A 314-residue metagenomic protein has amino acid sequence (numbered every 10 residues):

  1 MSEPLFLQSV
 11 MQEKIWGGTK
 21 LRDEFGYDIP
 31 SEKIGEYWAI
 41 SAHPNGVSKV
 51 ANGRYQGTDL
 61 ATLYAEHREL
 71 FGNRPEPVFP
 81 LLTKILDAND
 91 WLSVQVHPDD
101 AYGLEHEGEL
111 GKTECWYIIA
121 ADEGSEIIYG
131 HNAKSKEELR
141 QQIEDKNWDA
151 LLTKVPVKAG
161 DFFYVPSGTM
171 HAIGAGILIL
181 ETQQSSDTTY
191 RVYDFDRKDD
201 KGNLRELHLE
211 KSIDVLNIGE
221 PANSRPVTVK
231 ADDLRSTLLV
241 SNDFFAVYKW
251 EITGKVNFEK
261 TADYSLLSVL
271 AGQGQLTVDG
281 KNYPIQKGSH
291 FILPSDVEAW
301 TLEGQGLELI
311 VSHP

Functional and structural regions predicted by a protein language model:
M1-K134, D194-A222, V247, E308: Transition-metal
V78, L86-W91, D100, L110-G111 (+5 more regions): Ligand-binding loop in jelly-roll beta-barrel domains
T83-K84, L92, E109, E114-Y117 (+5 more regions): His/acidic/aromatic-lined binding-pocket segments of jelly-roll/cupin-type domains and related regulatory beta-sandwich
I118-L139, T237-L239, I252-D263: Short beta-strand/loop turn elements enriched in aromatics
Q141-D149, Q273-Q275: Short, structured beta-strand/loop micro-motifs enriched in basic residues and often containing a Trp
D145-L151, F162-Y164, M170-P221: An exposed, glycine/acidic-rich loop-and-rim segment of catalytic or binding clefts
L152-Y164, L178, D279-V297: Short acidic-glycine-tyrosine-enriched beta hairpin
P226-Y283, K287-S289, D296: Acidic/His-leaning functional-site neighborhoods
